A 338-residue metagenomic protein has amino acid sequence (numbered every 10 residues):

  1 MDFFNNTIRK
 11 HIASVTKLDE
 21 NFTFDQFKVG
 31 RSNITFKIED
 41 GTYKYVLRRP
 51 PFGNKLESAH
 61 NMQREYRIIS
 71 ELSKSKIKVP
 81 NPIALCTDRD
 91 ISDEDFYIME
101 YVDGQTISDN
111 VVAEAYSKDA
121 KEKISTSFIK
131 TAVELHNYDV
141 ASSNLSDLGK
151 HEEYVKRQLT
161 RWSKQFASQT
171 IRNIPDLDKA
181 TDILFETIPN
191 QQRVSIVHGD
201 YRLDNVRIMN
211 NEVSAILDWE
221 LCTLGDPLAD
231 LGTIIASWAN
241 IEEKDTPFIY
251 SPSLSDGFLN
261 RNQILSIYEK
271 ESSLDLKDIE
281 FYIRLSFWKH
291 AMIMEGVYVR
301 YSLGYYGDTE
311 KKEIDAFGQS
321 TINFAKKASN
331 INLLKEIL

Functional and structural regions predicted by a protein language model:
M1-F22: Juxta-kinase regulatory segment immediately upstream of eukaryotic protein kinase catalytic domains
T23-K179, E186-R193: ATP-binding pocket architecture of kinase catalytic cores
G149-K150, L274-S286: All-alpha amphipathic helical-bundle segments outside canonical DNA-binding/catalytic cores that form hydrophobic
I196-H198, L203: Catalytic-loop of the protein kinase fold
L217-C222: Activation of the activation-loop gatekeeper triad in protein kinase-fold domains
D230-T246: C-lobe/activation-segment region of protein kinase-like
I249-L254, L259, Q263, I267-L274 (+1 more regions): ATP/Mg2+ or Mg2+-diphosphate-binding catalytic cores that bind nucleotide phosphates or diphosphates via glycine-rich
